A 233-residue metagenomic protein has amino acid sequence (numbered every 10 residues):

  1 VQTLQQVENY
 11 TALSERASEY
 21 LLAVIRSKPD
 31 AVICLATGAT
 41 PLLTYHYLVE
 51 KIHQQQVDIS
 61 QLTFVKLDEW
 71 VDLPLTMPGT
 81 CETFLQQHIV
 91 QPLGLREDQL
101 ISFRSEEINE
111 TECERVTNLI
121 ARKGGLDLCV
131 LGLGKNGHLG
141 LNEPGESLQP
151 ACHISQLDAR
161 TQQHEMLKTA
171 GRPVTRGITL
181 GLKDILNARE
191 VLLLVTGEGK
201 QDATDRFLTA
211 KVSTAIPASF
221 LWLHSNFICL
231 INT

Functional and structural regions predicted by a protein language model:
V1, V57-V130: Ligand-binding beta-strand-loop-alpha-helix segment within the catalytic cores of soluble metabolic enzymes
V1-I33: N-terminal glycine-/serine-/threonine-rich phosphate-binding loop
S27-H53: Glycine-rich N-terminal segment of FAD-binding domains in flavoprotein oxidoreductases, spanning the beta-loop-helix
L35-T40, L131-K135, T196: Glycine-rich beta-strand-to-loop/alpha-helix junction loops that act as flexible
Y47-D58, C81, P144-I154, A210-V212: A glycine- and small-aliphatic-rich helix-loop capping segment at beta-alpha/alpha-beta transitions that lines
V57-L67, L75, G125, L139 (+4 more regions): Active-site histidine-anchored catalytic micro-motif
N136, G140-L182: Class I SAM-dependent methyltransferase SAM-binding "motif I" and its flanking Rossmann-like core
K183, N187-T233: ATP/nucleoside-binding phosphotransfer catalytic cores, i.e., glycine-rich phosphate-binding loops
